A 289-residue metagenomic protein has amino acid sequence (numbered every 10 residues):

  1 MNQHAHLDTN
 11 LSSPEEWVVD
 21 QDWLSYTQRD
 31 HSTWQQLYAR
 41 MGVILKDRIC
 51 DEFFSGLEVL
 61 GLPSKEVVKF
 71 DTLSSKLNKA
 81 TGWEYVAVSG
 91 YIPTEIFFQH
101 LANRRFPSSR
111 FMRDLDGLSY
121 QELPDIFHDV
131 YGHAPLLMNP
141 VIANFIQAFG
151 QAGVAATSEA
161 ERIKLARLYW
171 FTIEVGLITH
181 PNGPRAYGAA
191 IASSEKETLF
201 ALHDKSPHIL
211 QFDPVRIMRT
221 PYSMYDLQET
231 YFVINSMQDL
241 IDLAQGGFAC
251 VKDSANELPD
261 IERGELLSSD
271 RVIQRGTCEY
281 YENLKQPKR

Functional and structural regions predicted by a protein language model:
M1-L137, I217, E229-R289: The feature captures two recurrent sequence modes
D116-Y120, P124-D242: A contiguous, surface-oriented mixed alpha/beta subdomain in the mid-to-C-terminal portion of proteins that forms
